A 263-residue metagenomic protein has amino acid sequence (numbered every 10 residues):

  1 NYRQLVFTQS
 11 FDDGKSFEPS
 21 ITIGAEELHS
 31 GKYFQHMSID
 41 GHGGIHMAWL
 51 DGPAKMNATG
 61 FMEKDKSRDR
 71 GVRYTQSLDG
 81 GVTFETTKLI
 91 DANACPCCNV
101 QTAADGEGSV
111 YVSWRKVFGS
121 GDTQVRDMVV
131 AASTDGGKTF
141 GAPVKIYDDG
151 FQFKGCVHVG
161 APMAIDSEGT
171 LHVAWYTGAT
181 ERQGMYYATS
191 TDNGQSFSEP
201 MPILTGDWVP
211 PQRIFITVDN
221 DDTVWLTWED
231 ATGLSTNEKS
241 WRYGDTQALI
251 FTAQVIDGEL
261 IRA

Functional and structural regions predicted by a protein language model:
N1-A263: Extracellular, repeat-based ectodomains that mediate carbohydrate processing or recognition
